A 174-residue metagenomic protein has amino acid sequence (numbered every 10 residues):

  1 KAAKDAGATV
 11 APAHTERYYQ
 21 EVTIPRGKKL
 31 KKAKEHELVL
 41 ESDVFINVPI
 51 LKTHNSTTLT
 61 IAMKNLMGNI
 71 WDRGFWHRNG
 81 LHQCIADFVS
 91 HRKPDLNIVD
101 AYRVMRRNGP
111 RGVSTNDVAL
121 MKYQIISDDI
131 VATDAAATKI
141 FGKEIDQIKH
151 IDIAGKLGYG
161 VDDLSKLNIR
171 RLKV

Functional and structural regions predicted by a protein language model:
K1-V174: N-terminal and secondary-structure boundary signal
